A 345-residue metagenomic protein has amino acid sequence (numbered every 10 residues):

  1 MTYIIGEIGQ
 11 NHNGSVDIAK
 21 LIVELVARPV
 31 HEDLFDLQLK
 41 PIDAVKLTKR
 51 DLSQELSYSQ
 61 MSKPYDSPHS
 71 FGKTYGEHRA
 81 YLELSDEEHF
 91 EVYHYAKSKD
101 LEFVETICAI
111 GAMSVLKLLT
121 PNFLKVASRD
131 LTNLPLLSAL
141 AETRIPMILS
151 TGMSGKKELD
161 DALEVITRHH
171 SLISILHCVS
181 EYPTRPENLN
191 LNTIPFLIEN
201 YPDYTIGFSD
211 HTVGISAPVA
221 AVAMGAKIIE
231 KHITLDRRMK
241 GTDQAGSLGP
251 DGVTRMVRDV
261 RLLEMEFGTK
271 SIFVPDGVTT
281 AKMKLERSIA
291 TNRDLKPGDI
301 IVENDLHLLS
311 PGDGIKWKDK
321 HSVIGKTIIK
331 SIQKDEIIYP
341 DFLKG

Functional and structural regions predicted by a protein language model:
M1-G345: Catalytic cores and adjacent flexible loops of soluble metabolic enzymes that perform enolate/carbanion chemistry on
